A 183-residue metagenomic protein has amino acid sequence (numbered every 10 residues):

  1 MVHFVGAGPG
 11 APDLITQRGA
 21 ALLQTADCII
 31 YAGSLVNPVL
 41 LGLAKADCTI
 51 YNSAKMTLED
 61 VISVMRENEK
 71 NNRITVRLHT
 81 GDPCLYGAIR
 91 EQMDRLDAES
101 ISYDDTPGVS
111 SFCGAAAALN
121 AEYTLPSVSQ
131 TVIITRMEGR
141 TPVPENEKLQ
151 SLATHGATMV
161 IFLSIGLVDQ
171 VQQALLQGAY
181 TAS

Functional and structural regions predicted by a protein language model:
M1-V109, G114: Class I S-adenosyl-L-methionine
V2-F4, D60, K70-T75, S129-T131 (+1 more regions): A contiguous loop/helix-start segment that scaffolds small-molecule binding in enzyme catalytic cores
A11, D82-H155, A182: Class I SAM-dependent methyltransferase SAM-binding "motif I" and its flanking Rossmann-like core
P12, Y31-S34, G114-A118, V143 (+1 more regions): Short amphipathic alpha-helical surface micro-motifs
A20, G42, E67, Y123-L125 (+2 more regions): Short secondary-structure boundary/capping segments
G42-L43, A118, A174: Residue-level signal for well-ordered alpha-helical positions
D47-T57, L125-R136, M159-V160: Acidic/glycine-enriched edge-of-secondary-structure segments
